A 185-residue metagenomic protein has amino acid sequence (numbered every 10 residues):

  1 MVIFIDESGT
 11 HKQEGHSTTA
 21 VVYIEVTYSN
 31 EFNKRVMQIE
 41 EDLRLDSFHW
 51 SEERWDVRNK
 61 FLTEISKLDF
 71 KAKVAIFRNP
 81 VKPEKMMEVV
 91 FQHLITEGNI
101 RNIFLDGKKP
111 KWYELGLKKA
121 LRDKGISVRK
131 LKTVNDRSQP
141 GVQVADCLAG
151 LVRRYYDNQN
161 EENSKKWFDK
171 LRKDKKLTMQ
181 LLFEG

Functional and structural regions predicted by a protein language model:
M1-G185: Phosphate-ester processing/binding pockets and catalytic centers
